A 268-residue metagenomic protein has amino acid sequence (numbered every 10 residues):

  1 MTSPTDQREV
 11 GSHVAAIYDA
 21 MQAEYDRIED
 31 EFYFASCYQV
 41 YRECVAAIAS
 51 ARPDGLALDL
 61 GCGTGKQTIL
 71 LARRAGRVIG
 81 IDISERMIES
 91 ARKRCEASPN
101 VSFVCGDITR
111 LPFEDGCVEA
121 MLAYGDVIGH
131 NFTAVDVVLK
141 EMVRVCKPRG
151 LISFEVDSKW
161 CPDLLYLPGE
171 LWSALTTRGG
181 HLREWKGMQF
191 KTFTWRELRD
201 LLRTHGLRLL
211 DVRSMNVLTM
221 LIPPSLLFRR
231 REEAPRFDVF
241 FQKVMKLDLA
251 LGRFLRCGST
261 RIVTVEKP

Functional and structural regions predicted by a protein language model:
T2-R52, K66, L70: Conserved class I S-adenosyl-L-methionine
D54-G61: Conserved class I S-adenosyl-L-methionine
T64-R110: Class I SAM-dependent methyltransferase SAM/SAH-binding core
T109-M121: A short acidic, Gly/Pro-enriched loop at the edge of an enzyme's catalytic core that lines a small-molecule cofactor
D136-L151: A short glycine-rich, Lys/Arg-flanked "PGG" loop and its adjoining helix->strand segment in the class I
L151-T177: Conserved class I S-adenosyl-L-methionine
H181-E197: Acceptor-substrate binding/catalytic loop of class I
D211-P268: A C-terminal cap/extension of S-adenosyl-L-methionine-dependent methyltransferases that defines the acceptor-substrate
